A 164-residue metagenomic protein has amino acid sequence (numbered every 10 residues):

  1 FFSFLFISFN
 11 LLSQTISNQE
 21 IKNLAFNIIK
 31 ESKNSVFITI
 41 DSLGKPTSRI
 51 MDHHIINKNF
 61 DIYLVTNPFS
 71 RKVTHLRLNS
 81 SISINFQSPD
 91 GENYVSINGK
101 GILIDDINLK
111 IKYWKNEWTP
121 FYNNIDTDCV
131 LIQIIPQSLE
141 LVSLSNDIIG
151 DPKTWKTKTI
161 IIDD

Functional and structural regions predicted by a protein language model:
F1, L11-L12: Cleavable N-terminal signal peptides
Q14-N34: N-terminal leader/targeting segments and the immediate start of mature chains
T15-S17, S96-D164: Charged, gly/pro-rich active-site loop segments
N27-S42, I82-F86: A short, Trp-centered hydrophobic/proline-enriched beta-strand micro-motif
R49, T66-F69, E117-W118: N-terminal post-signal-peptidase region of extra-cytosolic proteins
I55-P89: A short mixed-secondary-structure module that forms the rim of ligand-binding clefts
L78-S83, N93-I102: Active-site-adjacent structural patch at catalytic or cofactor/ligand-binding sites
